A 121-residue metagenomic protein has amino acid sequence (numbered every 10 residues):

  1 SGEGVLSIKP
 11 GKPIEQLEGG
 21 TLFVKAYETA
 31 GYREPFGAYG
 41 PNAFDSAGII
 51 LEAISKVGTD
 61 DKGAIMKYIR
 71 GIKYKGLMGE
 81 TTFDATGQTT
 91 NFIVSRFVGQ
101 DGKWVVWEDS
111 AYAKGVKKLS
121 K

Functional and structural regions predicted by a protein language model:
S1-K121: Extracytosolic ligand-binding ectodomains
